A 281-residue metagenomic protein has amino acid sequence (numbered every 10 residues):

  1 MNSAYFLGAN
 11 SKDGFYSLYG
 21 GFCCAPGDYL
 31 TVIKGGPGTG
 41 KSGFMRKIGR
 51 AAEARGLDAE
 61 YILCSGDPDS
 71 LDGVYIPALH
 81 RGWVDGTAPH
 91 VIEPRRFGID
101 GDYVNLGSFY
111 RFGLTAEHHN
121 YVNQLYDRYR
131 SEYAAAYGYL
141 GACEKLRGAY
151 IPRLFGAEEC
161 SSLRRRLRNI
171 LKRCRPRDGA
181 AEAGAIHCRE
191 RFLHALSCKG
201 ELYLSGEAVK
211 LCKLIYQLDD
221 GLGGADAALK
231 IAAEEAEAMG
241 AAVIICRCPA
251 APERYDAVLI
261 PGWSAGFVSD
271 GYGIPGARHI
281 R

Functional and structural regions predicted by a protein language model:
M1-A54: A generic N-terminal leader/anchor concept
M1-F22, S161-E207: N-terminal pre-Walker A segment at the start of P-loop NTPase domains
M1-G14, G49-A116, N120-Y121, E234-R281: Conserved nucleotide-sensing/catalytic segment adjacent to the nucleotide-binding pocket in NTP-handling enzymes
Y19-G20, C64, G148-Y150, L154-A157 (+3 more regions): Extended intrinsically disordered terminal tails
C23-C24, C64, C143, C160 (+6 more regions): Generic recognition of cysteine residues
P26-G27, L211-C212, W263: Residue-level preference for short coil/turn positions at secondary-structure junctions
L30-G49, E201-A236: Glycine-rich phosphate-binding P-loop
Y121-R177: An accessory alpha-helical subdomain
